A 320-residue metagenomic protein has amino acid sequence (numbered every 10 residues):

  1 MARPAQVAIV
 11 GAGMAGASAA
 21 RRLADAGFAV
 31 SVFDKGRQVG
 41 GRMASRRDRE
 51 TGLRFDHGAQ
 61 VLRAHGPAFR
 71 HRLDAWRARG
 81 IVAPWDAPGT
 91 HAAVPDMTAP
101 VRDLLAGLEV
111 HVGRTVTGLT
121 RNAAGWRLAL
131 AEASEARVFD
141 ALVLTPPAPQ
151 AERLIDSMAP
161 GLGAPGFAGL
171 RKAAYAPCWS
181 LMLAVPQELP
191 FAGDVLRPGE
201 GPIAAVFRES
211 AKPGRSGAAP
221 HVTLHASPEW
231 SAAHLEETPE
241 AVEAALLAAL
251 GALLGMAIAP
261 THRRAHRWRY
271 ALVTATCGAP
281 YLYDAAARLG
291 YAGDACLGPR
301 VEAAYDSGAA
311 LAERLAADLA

Functional and structural regions predicted by a protein language model:
A5-F33: N-terminal Rossmann-like FAD-binding beta1-loop-alpha1 element of flavoenzymes
A24-R49: Glycine-rich FAD pyrophosphate-binding loop
G40, A141-G193, M256: Central helical "cap/lid" subdomain
A44-A83: N-terminal FAD cofactor-binding segment of flavoenzymes
V61-A68, V82-L105, E236-A245: Short beta-strand to alpha-helix junction loop
V112-W126: A conserved short coil-to-beta-strand element within the FAD-binding core of flavoproteins
M182-H234, A241, A245, A249-L254: Active-site substrate-recognition segment that forms the wall of the catalytic cavity or substrate channel
G251-A287: Flavin (FAD/FMN) cofactor-binding core of flavoprotein oxidoreductases
